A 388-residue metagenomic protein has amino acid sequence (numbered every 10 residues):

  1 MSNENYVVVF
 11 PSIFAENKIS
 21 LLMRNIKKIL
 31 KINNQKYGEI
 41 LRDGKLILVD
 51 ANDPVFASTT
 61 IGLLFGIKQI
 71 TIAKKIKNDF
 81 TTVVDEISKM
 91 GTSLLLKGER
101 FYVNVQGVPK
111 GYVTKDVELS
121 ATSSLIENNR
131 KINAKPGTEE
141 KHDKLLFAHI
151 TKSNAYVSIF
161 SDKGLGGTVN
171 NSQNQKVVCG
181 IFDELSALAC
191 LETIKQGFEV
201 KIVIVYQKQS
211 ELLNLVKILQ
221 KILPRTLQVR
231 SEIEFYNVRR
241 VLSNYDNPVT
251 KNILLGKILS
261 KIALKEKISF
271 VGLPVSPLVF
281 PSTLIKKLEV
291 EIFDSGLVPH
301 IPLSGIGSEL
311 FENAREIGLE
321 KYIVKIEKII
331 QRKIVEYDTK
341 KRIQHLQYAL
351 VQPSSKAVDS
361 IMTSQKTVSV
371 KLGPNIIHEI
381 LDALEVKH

Functional and structural regions predicted by a protein language model:
N3, V9-F10, R24, K28-Q106: Non-catalytic nucleic-acid substrate-recognition regions in nucleic-acid-modifying enzymes
V8, N17-S20, R24-K27, N33 (+4 more regions): Nucleotide-activated chemistry modules centered on ATP-dependent adenylation/adenylyltransferase
V9-N17, V108-P109: Short polar catalytic/cofactor-binding loops
K68, K77-N170: Non-catalytic substrate-recognition/targeting regions of SAM-dependent transferases
